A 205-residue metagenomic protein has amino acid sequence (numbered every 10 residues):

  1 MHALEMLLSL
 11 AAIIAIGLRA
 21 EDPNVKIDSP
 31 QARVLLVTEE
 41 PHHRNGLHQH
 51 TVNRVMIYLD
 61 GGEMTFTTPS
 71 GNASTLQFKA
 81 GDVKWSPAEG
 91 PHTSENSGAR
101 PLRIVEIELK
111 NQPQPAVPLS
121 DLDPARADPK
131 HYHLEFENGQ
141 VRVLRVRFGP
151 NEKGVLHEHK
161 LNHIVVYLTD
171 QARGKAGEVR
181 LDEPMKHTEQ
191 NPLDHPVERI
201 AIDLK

Functional and structural regions predicted by a protein language model:
E5-A15: Bacterial N-terminal signal peptides
I16-A20: Sec/Tat signal peptide C-region and signal peptidase I cleavage site
E21-T38, L122-H131: Short N-terminal segments immediately surrounding and downstream of signal-peptide cleavage
R33-Q49, T68, A88, R142-E158 (+1 more regions): Conserved short histidine dyad/triad with adjacent acidic residue
T51-P69, H159-G174: Glycine- and acidic-residue-biased ligand/ion/polar-headgroup-sensing regions
N53, G61, A88-K110, L161-N162 (+2 more regions): Ligand-binding loop in jelly-roll beta-barrel domains
G71-P87, A172-K186: Short acidic-glycine-tyrosine-enriched beta hairpin
E95, V105-G139: Surface-exposed beta-loop interaction hotspot
